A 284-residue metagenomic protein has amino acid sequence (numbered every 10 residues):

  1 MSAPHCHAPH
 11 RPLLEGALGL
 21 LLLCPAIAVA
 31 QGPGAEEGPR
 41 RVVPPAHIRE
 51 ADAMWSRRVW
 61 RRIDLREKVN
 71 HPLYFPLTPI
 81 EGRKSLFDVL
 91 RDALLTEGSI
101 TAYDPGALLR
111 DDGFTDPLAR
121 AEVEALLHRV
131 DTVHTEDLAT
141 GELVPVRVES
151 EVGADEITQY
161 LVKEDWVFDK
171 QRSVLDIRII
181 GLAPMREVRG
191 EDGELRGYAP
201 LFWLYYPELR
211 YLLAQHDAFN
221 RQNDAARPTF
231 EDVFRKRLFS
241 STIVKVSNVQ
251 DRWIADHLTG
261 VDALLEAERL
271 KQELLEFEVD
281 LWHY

Functional and structural regions predicted by a protein language model:
M1-R11: N-terminal secretory signal peptides that target proteins for export/translocation
E15-P25: Bacterial N-terminal signal peptides
L20-L22, V152, R172, E194: Generic marker of residues within folded, mature protein domains
Q31-Q171, R189, P207-Y284: A domain-level signal for the mature, folded cores of soluble proteins
D155-I157, I177-I179, A199-L201: Extracytoplasmic
V174, I179-D192, R196: Extended serine/threonine-enriched, polar tracts that run as long, contiguous segments within proteins
D192-E208: Short linear, low-complexity motifs centered on an aromatic residue
